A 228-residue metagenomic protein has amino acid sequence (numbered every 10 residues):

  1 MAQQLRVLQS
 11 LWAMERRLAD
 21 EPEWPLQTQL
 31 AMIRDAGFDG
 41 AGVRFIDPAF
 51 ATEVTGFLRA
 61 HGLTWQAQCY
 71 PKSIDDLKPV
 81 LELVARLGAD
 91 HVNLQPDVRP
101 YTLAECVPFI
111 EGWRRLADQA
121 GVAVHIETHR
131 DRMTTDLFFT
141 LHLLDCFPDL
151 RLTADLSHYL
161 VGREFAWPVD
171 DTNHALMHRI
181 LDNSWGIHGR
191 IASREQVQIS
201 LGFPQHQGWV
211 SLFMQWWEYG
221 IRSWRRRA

Functional and structural regions predicted by a protein language model:
M1-A85, A89: N-terminal pre-domain/capping segments
M1-V7, L11-M32, L87, C146-R151 (+1 more regions): Histidine-acidic metal/acid-base catalytic patches
S10-R17, R44-I46, Q68-K72, D97-R99 (+3 more regions): Active-site beta-loop-alpha junctions enriched in small/polar residues
L26-A31, A51-T55, L77-E82, V107-R114 (+2 more regions): Generic structural signal for well-ordered alpha-helices, preferentially at hydrophobic/aromatic core positions
G42, V92-N93, T153, W185-H188: Conserved beta-strand positions in the central sheet of alpha/beta enzyme cores
A51, T102, V197: Glycine/Thr-rich phosphate-binding loops of Rossmann-like dinucleotide-binding domains
E53-H61, F109-Q119, L176-R179: Catalytic-core regions built around general acid/base machinery
T64-L152, V161: Active-site acidic/histidine proton-transfer and metal-coordination neighborhood in alpha/beta enzyme cores
